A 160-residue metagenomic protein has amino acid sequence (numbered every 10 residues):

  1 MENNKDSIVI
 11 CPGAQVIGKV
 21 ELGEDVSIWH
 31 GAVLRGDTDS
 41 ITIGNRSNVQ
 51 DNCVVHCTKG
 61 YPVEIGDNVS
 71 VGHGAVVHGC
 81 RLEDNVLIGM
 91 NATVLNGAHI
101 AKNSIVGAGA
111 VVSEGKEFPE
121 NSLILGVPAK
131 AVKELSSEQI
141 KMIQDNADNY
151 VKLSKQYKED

Functional and structural regions predicted by a protein language model:
M1-K5, D37, I43-N45, D51-C53 (+2 more regions): Glycine-rich hexapeptide-repeat left-handed beta-helix
N3-N48, N52-C57: A positional/architectural concept
A14-I17, N68-H73: Short N-terminal helix-initiation segments at or just after the protein's N-terminus
